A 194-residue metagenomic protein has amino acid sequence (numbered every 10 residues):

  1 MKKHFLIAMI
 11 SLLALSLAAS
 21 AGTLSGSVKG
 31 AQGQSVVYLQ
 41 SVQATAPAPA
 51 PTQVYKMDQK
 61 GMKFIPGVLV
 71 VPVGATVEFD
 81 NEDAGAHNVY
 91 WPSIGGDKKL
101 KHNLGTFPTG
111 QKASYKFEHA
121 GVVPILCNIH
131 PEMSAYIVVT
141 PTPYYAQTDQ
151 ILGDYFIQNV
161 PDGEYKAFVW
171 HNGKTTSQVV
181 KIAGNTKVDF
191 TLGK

Functional and structural regions predicted by a protein language model:
M1-H4: Positively charged n-region of N-terminal signal peptides that target proteins for export
I7-S16: Bacterial N-terminal signal peptides
S20-K194: Extracytoplasmic copper-binding redox domains, predominantly the cupredoxin/blue-copper superfamily
